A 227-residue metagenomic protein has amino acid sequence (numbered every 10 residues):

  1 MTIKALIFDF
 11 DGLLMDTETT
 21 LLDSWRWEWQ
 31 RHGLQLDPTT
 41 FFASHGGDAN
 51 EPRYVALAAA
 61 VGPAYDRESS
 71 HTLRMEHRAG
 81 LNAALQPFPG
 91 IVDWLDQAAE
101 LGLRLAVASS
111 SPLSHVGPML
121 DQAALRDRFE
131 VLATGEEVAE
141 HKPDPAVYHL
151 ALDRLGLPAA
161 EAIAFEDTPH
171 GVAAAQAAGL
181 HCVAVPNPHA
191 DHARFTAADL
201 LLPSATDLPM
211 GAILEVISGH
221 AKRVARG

Functional and structural regions predicted by a protein language model:
M1-K4, D96-A99, P112-G227: Asp-based, Mg2+/Mn2+-dependent phosphohydrolase catalytic module
T2-L101: N-terminal helical cap/lid subdomain that shapes the substrate entry/recognition surface in HAD-like hydrolases
G12, G46-G47, G90, A106 (+4 more regions): Glycine-centered flexibility sites
L14, A43, P87, L105-A108 (+3 more regions): Conserved SAM-binding loop
M15, W27, H77-A79, R104-A106 (+2 more regions): N-terminal start-of-chain detector that recognizes signal peptides and the immediate post-cleavage beginning
R31, T40, S44, A60 (+6 more regions): Short, flexible active-site loop motifs that bind/organize anionic cofactors or intermediates
Q35, R104, H181: Residue-level detector of anion-binding/catalytic polar loops
L81-Q86, S110, A178-L180: Short, flexible loop segments at the rims of nucleotide/cofactor-binding pockets, characterized by
